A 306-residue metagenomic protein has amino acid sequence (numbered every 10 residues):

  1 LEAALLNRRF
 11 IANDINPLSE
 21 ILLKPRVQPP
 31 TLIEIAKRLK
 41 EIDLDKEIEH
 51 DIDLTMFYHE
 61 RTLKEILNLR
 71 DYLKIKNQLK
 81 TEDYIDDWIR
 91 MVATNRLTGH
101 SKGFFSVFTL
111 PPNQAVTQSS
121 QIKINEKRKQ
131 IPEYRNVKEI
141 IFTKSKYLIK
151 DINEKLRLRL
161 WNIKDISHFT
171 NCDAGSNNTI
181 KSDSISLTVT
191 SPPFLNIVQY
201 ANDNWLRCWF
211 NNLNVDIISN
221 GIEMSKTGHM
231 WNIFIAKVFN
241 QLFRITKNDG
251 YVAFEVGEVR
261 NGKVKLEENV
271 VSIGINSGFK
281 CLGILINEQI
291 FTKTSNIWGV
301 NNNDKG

Functional and structural regions predicted by a protein language model:
L1-S19, L23, I89, N178 (+3 more regions): Conserved proline-anchored active-site loop of SAM-dependent methyltransferases that bridges a beta-strand
L18-Q78, L213-G221: Conserved phosphoryl-transfer catalytic core
K24, N68, R90-G99, L206-N211: Short, hydrophobic/amphipathic alpha-helical patches that form generic packing surfaces within helical domains
I52-R61, M224-I233, F254-L266: Acceptor-substrate binding/catalytic loop of class I
Y72-L187, L195-N196: SAM-dependent nucleic-acid methyltransferase catalytic core
T94-L97, Q241, I245, Y251-C281: Substrate-binding/catalytic lobe of Class I Rossmann-like enzymes that use SAM or dcSAM, i.e., the mid-to-C-terminal
N177-N178, S184-T188, P193-Y251: SAM-dependent methyltransferase catalytic-core segment centered on the flexible catalytic loop and adjoining short
G262-I275, F279-G306: Class I S-adenosyl-L-methionine
